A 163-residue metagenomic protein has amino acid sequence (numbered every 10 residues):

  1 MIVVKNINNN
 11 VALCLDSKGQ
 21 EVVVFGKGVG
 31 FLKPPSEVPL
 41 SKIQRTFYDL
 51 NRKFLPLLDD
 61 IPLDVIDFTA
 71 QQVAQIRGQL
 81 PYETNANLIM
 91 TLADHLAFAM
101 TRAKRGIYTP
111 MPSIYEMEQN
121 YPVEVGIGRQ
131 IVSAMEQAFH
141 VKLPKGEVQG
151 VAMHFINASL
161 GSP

Functional and structural regions predicted by a protein language model:
M1-P163: A cross-family "folded-core" feature that marks the main globular domain of proteins
